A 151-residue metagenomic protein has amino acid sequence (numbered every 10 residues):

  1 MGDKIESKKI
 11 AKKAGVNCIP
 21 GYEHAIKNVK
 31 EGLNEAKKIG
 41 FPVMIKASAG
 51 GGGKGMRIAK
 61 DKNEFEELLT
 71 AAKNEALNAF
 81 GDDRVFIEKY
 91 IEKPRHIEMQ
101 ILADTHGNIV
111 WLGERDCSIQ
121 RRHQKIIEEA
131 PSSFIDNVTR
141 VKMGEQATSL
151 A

Functional and structural regions predicted by a protein language model:
M1-A151: N-terminal beta-alpha lobe that positions the nucleotide/phosphoryl donor in ATP/NTP-coupled carboxylate activation
